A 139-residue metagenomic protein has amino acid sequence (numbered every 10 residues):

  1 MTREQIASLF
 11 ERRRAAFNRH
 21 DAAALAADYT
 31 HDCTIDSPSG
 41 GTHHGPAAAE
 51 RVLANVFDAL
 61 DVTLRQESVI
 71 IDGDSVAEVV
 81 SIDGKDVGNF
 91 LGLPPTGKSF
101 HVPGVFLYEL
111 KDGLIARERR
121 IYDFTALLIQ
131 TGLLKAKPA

Functional and structural regions predicted by a protein language model:
M1-S8, L134-A139: Basic/polar N-terminal segments that are highly enriched at the extreme N-terminus, encompassing both cleavable
R3-A7, E11, A22-V76, V80-G84: A solvent-exposed, acidic/Ser-Thr-rich amphipathic alpha-helical stretch
D32, D112-L114: Residue-level recognition of short loop/turn positions
A48, V105, I121-D123: Residue-level structural signal for beta-strand termini and adjacent loop
Q66, I115-R117: Hydrophobic residues on conserved beta-strands that form the core of alpha/beta folds
G84-D112: Exposed beta-sheet edge and beta->alpha loop/turn motif
R117-A139: Low-complexity, intrinsically disordered terminal/linker segments enriched in charged and Gly/Pro repeats
